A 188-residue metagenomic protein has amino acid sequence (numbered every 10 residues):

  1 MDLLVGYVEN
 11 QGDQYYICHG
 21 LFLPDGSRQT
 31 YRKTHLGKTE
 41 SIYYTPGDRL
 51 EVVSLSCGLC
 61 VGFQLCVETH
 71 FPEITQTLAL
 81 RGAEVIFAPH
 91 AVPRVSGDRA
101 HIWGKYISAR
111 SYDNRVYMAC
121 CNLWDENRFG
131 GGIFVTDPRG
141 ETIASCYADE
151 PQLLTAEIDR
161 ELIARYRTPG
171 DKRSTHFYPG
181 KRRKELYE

Functional and structural regions predicted by a protein language model:
M1-L4, H70-P151: CN hydrolase (nitrilase-like) catalytic-core segments centered on the catalytic cysteine and neighboring Lys/Glu
Y7, L65, N122: A cross-domain feature marking catalytic cores of carbohydrate-active enzymes and several ubiquitous metabolic/repair
N10-E84, R94-K105, P169-K172: Active-site catalytic loop in hydrolytic enzyme cores
T30-K33, D48-R49, C57-L59, R81-A83 (+6 more regions): Short, surface-exposed, polar/charged, turn-prone segments marking secondary-structure boundaries
T30-R32, S41-Y43, Q64-L65, G97-D98 (+4 more regions): A short linear-motif detector with a strong N-terminal bias
V52, L123-E188: C-terminal beta-strand edge segments of enzyme domains
